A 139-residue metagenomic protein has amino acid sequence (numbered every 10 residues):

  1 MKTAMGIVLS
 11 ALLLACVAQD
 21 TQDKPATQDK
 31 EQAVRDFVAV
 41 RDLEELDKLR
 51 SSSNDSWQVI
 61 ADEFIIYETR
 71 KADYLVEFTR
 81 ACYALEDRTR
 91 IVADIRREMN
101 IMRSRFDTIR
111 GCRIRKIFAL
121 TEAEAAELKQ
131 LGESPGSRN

Functional and structural regions predicted by a protein language model:
M1-A4: Positively charged n-region of N-terminal signal peptides that target proteins for export
G6-A15: Bacterial N-terminal signal peptides
V8, A61, T121: Residues that line or immediately flank small-molecule/substrate-binding pockets and catalytic motifs
L12, L49-R50, R113: Generic detector of short, well-ordered, non-transmembrane alpha-helical segments enriched in hydrophobic residues
A18-E77, E133-G136: N-terminal secretory signal peptides
F78-N139: Helix-rich interaction surfaces within compact, conserved domain-sized segments that mediate assembly or partner
